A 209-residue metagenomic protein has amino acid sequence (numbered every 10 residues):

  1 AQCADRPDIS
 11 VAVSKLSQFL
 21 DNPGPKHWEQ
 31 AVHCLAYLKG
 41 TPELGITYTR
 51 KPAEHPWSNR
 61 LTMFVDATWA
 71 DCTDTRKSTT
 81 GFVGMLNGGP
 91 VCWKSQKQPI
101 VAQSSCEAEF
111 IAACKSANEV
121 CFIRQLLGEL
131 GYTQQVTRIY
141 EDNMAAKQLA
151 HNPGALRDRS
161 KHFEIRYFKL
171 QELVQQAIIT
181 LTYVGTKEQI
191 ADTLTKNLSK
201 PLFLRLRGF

Functional and structural regions predicted by a protein language model:
A1-T49, G185, T193-T195: C-terminal reverse transcriptase regions that engage the nucleic-acid substrate
A1-V11, T68-T73, T79, S105-Q125: Conserved pre-motif C helix in the palm subdomain of viral-like polymerases
Q2-A4, A12, H33, S58-N59 (+2 more regions): Acidic, metal-ion-coordinating active-site neighborhood of RNase H-like domains and the RT-RNase H "connection"/linker
D5, P23-H27, A53-L61, R76 (+1 more regions): Secondary-structure capping and boundary motifs in well-ordered enzyme cores
D8, E43, T62, G81 (+3 more regions): Beta-strand-rich binding-surface signature of beta-sandwich/beta-barrel folds used to engage anionic ligands
F19, N59-R60, Q96-F209: RNase H-like nuclease module associated with reverse transcription
A36-A67, G131-Y132: Structured nucleic-acid-interacting core domains from mobile-element enzymes and related host factors, especially RNase
R60-C106: RNase H-like nuclease fold core
